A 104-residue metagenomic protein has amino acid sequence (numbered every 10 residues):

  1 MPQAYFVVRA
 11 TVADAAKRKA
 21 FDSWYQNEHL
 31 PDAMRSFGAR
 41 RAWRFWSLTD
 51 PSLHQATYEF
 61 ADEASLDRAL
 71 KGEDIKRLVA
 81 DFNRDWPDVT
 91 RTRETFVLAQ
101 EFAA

Functional and structural regions predicted by a protein language model:
M1-A104: Macromolecular interaction modules
